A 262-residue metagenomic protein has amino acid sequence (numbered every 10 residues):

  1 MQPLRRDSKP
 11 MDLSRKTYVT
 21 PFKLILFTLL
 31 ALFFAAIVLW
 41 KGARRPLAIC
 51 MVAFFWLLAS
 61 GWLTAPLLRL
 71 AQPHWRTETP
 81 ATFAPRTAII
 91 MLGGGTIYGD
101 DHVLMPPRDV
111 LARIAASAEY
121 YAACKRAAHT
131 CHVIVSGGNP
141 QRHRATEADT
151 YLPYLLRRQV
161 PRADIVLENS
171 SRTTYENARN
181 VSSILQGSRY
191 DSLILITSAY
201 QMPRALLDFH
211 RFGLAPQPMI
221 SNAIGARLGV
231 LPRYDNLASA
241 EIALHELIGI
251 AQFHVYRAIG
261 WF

Functional and structural regions predicted by a protein language model:
P3: Cationic, low-complexity basic patches in intrinsically disordered or flexible, solvent-exposed regions
M11-L39: Membrane-embedded alpha-helical segments of integral membrane proteins
L24-I25, A43-A48: Short, aromatic-rich membrane-interface segments at the entry and exit of alpha-helical transmembrane domains
L24-L32, L63-P66, L70-A71, A240-F262: A transmembrane-helix-recognition feature enriched in membrane-embedded lipid enzymes and envelope glyco-/phospholipid
A35-A43, A59-G61: Structural signal for the C-terminal ends of transmembrane alpha-helices and the immediately following loop
P46-G61: Hydrophobic membrane-insertion alpha-helices, especially the h-region of bacterial N-terminal signal peptides
G61-L237: A structural signal for short, hydrophobic/glycine-enriched beta-strand patches
